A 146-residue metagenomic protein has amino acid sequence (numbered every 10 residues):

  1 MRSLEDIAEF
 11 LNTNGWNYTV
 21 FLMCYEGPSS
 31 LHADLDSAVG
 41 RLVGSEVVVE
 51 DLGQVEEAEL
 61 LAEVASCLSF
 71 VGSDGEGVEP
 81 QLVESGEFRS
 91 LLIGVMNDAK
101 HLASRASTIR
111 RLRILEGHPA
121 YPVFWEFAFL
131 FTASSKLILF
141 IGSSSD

Functional and structural regions predicted by a protein language model:
M1-G86: N-terminal "domain-start" segment
G94-D146: Acidic, proline/glycine-rich low-complexity IDRs
